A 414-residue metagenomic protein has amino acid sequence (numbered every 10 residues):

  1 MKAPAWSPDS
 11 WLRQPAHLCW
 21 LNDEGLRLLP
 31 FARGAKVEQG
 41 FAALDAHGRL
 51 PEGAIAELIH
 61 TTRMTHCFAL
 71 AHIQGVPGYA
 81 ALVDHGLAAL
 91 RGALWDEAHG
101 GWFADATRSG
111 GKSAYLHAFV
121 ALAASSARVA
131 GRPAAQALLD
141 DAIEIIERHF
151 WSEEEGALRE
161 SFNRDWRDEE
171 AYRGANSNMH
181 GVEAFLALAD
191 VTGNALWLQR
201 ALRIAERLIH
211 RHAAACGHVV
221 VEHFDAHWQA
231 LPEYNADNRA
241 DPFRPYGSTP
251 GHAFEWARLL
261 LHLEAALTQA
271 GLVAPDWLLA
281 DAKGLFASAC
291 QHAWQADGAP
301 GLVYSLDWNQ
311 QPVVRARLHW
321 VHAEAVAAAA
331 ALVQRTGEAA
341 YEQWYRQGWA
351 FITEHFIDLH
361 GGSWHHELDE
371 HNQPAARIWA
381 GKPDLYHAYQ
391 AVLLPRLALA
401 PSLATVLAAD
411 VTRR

Functional and structural regions predicted by a protein language model:
M1-R414: Glycan-recognition and catalytic cores of secretory/periplasmic carbohydrate-active enzymes
